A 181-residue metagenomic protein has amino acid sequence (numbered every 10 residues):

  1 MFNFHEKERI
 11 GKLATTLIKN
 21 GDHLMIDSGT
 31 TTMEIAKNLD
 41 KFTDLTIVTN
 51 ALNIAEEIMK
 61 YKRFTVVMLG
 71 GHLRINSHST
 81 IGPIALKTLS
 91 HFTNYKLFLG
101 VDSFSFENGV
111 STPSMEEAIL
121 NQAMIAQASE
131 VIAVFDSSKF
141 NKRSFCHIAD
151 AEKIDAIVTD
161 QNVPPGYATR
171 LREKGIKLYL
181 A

Functional and structural regions predicted by a protein language model:
M1-K87, E152: N-terminal active-site beta-alpha-beta segment that forms phosphate/nucleotide-binding and substrate-recognition loops
A55-A181: Conserved phosphate- and dinucleotide-binding cores of soluble alpha/beta proteins, encompassing both enzyme active
